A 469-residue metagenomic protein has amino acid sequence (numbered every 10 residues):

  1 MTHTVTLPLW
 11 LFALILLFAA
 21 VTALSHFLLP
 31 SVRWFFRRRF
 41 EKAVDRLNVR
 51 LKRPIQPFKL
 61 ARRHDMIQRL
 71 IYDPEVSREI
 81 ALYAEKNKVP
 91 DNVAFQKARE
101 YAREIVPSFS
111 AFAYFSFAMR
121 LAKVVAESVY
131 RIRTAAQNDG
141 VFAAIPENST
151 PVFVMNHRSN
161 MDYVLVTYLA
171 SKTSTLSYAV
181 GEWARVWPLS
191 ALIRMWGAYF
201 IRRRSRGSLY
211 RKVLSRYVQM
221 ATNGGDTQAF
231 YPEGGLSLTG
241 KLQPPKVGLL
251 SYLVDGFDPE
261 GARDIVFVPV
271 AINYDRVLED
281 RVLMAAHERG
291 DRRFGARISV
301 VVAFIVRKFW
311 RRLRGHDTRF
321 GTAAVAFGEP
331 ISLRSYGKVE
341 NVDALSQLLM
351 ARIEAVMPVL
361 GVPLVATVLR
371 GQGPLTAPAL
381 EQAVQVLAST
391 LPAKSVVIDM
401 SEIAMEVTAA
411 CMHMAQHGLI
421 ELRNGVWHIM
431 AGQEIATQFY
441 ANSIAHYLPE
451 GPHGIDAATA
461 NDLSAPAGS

Functional and structural regions predicted by a protein language model:
M1-A229, G234-S469: Membrane-interfacial terminal anchoring regions of lipid-handling membrane enzymes
